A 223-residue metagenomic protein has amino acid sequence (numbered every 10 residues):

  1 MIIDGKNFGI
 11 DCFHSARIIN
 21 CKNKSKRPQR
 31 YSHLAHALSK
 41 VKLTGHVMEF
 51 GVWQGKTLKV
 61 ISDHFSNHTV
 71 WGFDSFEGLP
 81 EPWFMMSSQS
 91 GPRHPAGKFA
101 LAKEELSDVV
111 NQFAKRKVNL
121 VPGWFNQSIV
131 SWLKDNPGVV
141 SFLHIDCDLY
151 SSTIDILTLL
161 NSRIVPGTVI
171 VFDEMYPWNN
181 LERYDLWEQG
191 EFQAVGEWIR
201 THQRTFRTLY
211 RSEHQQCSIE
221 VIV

Functional and structural regions predicted by a protein language model:
D4-K22, K40-V223: S-adenosylmethionine/decaboxylated-SAM
I19-S32: Conserved SAM-binding loop and adjacent beta-strand
Q29-G45: Conserved alpha-helix/loop element of class I SAM-dependent methyltransferases that forms part of the SAM/SAH-binding
